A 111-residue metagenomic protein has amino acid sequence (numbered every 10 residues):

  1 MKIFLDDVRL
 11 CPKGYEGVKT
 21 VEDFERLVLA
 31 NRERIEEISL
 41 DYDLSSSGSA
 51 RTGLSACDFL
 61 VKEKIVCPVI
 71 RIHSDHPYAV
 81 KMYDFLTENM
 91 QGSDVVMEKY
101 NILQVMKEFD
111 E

Functional and structural regions predicted by a protein language model:
M1-E111: Catalytic phosphate/metal-binding cores of nucleic-acid and nucleotide-processing enzymes, i.e., regions that mediate
